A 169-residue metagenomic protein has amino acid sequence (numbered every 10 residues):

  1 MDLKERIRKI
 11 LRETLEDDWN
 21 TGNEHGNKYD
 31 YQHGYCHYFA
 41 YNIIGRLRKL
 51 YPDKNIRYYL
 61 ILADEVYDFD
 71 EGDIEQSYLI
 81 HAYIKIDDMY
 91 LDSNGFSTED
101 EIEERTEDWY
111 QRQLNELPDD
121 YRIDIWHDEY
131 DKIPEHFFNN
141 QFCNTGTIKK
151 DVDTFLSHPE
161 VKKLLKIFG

Functional and structural regions predicted by a protein language model:
K4-G169: A structural boundary/capping signal
